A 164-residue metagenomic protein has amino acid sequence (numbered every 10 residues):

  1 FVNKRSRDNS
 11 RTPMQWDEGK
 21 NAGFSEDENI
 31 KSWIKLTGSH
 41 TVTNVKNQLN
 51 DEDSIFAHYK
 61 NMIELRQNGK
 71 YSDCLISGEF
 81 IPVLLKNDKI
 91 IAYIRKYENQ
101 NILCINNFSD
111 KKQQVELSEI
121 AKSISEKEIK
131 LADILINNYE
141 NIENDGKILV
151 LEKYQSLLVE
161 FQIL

Functional and structural regions predicted by a protein language model:
F1-I102, F108-Q114: Loop/helix patches that line or flank the sugar-binding groove of alpha-linked glycan CAZymes
N3-R7, I129, I148: Glycine-rich, flexible loop segments associated with nucleotide phosphate handling
M14, Y93-R95, Y139, L157-F161: Short beta-strand element of the conserved SAM-dependent methyltransferase core
H40, N137-N141: Short helix/strand-capping connector loops at secondary-structure junctions
N106, N141-I142: A conserved amphipathic helix/loop scaffold that creates a polar/acidic microenvironment used either to coordinate
K112-N137: Beta-strand-rich binding/interaction modules
I142-L164: C-terminal beta-strand-rich structural cap/linker in extracellular carbohydrate-active enzymes
